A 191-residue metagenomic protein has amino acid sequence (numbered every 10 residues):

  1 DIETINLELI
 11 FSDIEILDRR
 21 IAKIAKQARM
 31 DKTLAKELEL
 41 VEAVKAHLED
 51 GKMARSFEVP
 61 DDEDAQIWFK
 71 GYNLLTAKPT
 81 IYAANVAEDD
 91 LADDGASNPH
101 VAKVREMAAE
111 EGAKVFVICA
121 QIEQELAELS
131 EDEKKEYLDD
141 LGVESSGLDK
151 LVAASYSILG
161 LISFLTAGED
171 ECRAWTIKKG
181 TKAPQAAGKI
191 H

Functional and structural regions predicted by a protein language model:
D1-I10: Conserved P-loop NTPase nucleotide-binding/switch module
I10-D13, E37: Amphipathic alpha-helix face/heptad-repeat signature
I14-R20: Conserved phosphoryl-transfer catalytic core
K23-H191: C-terminal-of-GTPase-core extension/linker across diverse P-loop GTPases
